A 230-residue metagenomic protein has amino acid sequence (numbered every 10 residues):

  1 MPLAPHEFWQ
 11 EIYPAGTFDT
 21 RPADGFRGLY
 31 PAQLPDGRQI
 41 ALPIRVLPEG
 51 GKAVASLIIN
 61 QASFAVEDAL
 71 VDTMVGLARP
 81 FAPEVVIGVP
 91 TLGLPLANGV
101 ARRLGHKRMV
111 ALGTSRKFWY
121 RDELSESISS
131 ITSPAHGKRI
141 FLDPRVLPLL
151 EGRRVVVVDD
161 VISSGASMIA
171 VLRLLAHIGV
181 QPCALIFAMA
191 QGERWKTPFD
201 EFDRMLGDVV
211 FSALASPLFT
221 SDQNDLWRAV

Functional and structural regions predicted by a protein language model:
P2-A82: Active-site-facing substrate-recognition patch
P2-G25, I169-V230: PRPP-dependent phosphoribosyltransferase catalytic core
P83-P90: Short glycine-rich phosphate-binding loop at a beta-alpha junction
V85, R154-V156, A184: Structural motif
P90-L96, S164: Gly/Ser/Thr-rich loops at beta-strand to alpha-helix junctions that form or flank small-molecule/cofactor-binding
T91, T114-R116, A190-Q191, A215: Short, ordered loop/turn segments at secondary-structure junctions
P95-L104: Short Gly/Thr/Asp-enriched flexible loops that form oxyanion-binding sites at enzyme active sites
G105-V155, N224-R228: Short, glycine/charge-rich flexible loops or terminal/linker lids adjacent to PRPP-binding catalytic cores
